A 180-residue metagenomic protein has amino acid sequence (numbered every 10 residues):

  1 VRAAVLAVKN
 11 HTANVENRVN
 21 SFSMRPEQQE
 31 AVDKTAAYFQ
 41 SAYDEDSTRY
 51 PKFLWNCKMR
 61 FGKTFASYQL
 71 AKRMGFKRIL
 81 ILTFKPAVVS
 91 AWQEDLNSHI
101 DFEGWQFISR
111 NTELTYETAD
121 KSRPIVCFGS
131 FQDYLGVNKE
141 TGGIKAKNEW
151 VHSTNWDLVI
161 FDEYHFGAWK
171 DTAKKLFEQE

Functional and structural regions predicted by a protein language model:
V1-N56, F65-M74, E94: ATP-dependent helicase/translocase motor core
Q28, R60, S130: Short, conserved phosphate/pyrophosphate- and ester-handling motifs at nucleotide-, phospho-/glycolipid
K34-T35, L70, A91-H99, C127 (+2 more regions): Alpha-helical scaffold elements adjacent to nucleotide-binding pockets in ATP/GTP-utilizing enzyme cores
K52, K77-R78, E103-Q106, D157-L158: Residues that mark the start of a beta-strand
R60, T64-I100, D133: Conserved Walker A/P-loop ATP-binding site and its immediately adjacent core in helicase/helicase-like ATPase domains
R78-I79, R123-V126, N155-L158, E180: Loop/turn-to-beta-strand initiation segments
I100-G143: Inter-Walker segment of RecA-like/P-loop motor cores
F131-Y134, N148-E180: SF2 helicase catalytic motif II
